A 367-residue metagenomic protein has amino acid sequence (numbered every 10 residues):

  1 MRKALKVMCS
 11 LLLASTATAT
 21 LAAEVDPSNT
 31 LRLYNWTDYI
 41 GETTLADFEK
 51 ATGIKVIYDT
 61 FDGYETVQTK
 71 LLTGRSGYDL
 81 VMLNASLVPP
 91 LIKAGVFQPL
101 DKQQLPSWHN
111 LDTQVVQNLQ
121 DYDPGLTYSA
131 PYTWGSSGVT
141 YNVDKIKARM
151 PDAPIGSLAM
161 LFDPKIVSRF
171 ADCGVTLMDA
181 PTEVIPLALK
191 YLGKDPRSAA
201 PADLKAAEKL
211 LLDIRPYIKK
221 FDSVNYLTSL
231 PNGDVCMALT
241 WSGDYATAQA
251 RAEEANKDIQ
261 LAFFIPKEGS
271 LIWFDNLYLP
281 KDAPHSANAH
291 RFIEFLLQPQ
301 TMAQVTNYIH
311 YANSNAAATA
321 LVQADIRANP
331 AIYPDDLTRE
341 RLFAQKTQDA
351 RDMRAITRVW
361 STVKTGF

Functional and structural regions predicted by a protein language model:
A22-L91: Early extracytoplasmic/lumenal segment of secretory-pathway proteins
L87-P90, M237-D258: A ligand-binding cleft/hinge motif common to bilobed small-molecule-binding domains
V88-Y217, V224-P231: Extracytoplasmic ligand-binding site segments that recognize negatively charged/polar headgroups
Q98-H109, A159, A255-L271, P280-A283: Short beta-strand->loop
T140-K145, K190-Y191, W273-H285, Q304: A bilobed periplasmic-binding-protein/Venus flytrap-type ligand-binding module shared by bacterial periplasmic
L204-D213, K219, K257-Y278: Periplasmic-binding protein-like
T228, D336-F367: Conserved C-terminal helix/tail region of periplasmic/extracytoplasmic solute-binding proteins
P280-R341: Mature extracytoplasmic/periplasmic domains
